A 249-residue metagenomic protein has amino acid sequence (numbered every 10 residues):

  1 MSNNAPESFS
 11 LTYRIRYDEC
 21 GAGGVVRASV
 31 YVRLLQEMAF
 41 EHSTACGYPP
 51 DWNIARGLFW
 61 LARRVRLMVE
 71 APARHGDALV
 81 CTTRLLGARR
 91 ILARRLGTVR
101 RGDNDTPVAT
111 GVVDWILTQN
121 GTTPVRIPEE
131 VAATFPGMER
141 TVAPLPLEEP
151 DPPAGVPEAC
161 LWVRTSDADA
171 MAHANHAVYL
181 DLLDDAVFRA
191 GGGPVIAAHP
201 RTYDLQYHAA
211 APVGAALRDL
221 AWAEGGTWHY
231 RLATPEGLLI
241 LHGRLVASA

Functional and structural regions predicted by a protein language model:
S2-A62, I116-T202: Hot-dog-fold acyl-thioester-processing enzymes
P6-L11, R66-V80, R84-E148, Y207-V213 (+1 more regions): HotDog/MaoC-like acyl-thioester-processing domains
L183, L220-A223: Alpha-helix C-terminal capping segments
T202, H208-A210, R218: Extended serine/threonine-enriched, polar tracts that run as long, contiguous segments within proteins
